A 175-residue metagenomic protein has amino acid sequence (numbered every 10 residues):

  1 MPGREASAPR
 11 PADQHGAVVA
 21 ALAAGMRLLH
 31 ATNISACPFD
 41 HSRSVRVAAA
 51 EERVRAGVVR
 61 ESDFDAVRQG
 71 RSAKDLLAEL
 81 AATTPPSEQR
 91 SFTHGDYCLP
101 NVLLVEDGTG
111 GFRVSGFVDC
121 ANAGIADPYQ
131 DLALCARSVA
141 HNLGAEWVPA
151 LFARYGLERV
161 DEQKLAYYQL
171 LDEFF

Functional and structural regions predicted by a protein language model:
M1-S42, R53, S87: ATP-binding pocket architecture of kinase catalytic cores
P2-S7, G57, A133-A136: Short glycine/proline- and charge-enriched loop/turn segments that cap or connect secondary-structure elements
S7-Q14, V67, V105-R113: Intrinsically disordered, low-complexity coil segments
G16-V19, G70, Y129, V148: Short, structured helix-loop boundary elements
A24, T32, H41-T83: Active-site catalytic-loop/activation-segment of kinase and kinase-like phosphoryl-transfer enzymes
A36-R46, F152, K164-Y167: Short, flexible loop/turn segments with low-complexity composition
R90-T93, V105-L170, F175: Active-site Asp-x-Gly
D96, N101: Conserved catalytic-loop position in the HRD/HxD motif
